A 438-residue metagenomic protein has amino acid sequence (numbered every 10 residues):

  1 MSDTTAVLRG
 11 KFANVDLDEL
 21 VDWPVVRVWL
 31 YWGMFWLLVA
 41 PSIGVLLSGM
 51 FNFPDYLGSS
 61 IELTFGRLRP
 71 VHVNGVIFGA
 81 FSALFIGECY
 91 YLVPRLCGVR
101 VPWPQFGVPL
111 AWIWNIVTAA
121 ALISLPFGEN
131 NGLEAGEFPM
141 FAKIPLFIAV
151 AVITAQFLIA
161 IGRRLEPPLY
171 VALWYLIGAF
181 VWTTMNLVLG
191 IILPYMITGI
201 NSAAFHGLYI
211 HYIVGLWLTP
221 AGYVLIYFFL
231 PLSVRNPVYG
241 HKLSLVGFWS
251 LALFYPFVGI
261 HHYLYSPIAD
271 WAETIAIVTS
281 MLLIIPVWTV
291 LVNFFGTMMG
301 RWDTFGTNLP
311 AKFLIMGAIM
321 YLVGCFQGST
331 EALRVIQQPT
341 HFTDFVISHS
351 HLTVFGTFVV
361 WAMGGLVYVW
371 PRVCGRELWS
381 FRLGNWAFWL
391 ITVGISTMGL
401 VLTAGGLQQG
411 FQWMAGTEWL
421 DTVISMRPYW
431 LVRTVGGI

Functional and structural regions predicted by a protein language model:
D3-L8, V26-N52, F65-C97, P104-F127 (+8 more regions): Hydrophobic cores of alpha-helical transmembrane segments in multi-pass integral membrane proteins
F12-V26: Cytosolic juxtamembrane amphipathic/interface segments immediately preceding and feeding into a transmembrane helix
F51-S59: Histidine-/acidic- and/or cysteine-rich, low-complexity loops and terminal segments associated with membrane
S59-R69, G199-Y209, H341-D344, I424: Juxtamembrane membrane-water interface segments that cap and precede transmembrane helices
G132-K143, P168-A172, N201-H211, A269-T279 (+2 more regions): Non-cytosolic membrane-interface motifs at loop->transmembrane helix junctions
A160-P168, F229-P237, P267, M298-D303: Inter-helical turn/loop segments and adjacent helix faces that build the functional surface of alpha-helical bundle
L333-H341: Interfacial helix-loop-helix junctions of multi-pass membrane proteins
